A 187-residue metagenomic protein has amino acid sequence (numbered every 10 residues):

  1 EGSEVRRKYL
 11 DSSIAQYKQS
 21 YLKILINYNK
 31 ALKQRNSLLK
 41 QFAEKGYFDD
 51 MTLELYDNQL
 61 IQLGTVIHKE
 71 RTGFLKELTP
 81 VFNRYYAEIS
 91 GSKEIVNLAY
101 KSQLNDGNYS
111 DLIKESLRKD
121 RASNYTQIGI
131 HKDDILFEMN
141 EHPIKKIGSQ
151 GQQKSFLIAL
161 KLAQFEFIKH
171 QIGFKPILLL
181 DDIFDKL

Functional and structural regions predicted by a protein language model:
E1-L38: Extended, charged alpha-helical "arm/stalk" segments used for dimerization and assembly in large NTPase-driven machines
R6, D11, D133-D134, D181-D182: Acidic active-site catalytic centers that drive phospho-/nucleotidyl reactions and related ester hydrolyses
Q34-S37, L180-L187: Short, mixed-charge aromatic SLiMs
R35, L39, G64-I67: A structural signal for well-ordered alpha-helices, especially hydrophobic packing surfaces of coiled-coils
L38-Q41, E88: Amphipathic alpha-helical interaction surfaces
K45-L179, K186: Conserved NTPase motor "head" modules and their coupling/switch loops across ABC/AAA+ ATPases, GTPases, and GHKL ATPases
